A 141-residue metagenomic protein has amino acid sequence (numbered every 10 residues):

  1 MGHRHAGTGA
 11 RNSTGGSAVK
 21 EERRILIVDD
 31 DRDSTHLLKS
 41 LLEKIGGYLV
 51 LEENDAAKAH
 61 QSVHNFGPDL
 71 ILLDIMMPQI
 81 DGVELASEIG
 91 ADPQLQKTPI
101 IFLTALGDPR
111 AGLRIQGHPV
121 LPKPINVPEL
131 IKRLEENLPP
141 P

Functional and structural regions predicted by a protein language model:
M1-L26, N126-P141: Non-catalytic signal-transmission and effector/linker regions of two-component phosphorelay proteins
D29, D74, T104: Active-site residues of response regulator receiver
R32-L51: Two-component/phosphorelay signaling modules centered on CheY-like receiver
K39, E84, Q96, L106-K123 (+1 more regions): Alpha4 helix (beta4-alpha4-beta5 surface) of REC/receiver domains from two-component response regulators
E52-Q61, G82: Helix N-cap/capping motif at the beta->alpha junctions
Q61, V83-Q96: Short amphipathic alpha-helix used as the core "switch/output" element in two-component signaling
F66-L72: Active-site beta3 strand of CheY-like receiver
M77: Receiver (REC) domain active-site loop signature in two-component systems and cognate sites in sensor histidine kinases
